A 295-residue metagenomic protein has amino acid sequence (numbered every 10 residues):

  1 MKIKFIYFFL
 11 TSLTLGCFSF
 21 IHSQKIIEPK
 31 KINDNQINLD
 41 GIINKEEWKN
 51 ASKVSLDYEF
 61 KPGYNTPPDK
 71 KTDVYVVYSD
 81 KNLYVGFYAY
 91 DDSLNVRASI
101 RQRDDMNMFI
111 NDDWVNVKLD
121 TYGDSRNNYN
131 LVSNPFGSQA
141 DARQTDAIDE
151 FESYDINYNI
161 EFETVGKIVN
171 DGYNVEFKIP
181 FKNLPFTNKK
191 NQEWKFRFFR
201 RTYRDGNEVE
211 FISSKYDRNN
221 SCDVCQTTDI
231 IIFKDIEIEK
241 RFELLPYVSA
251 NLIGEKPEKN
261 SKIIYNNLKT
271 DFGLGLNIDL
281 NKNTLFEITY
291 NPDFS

Functional and structural regions predicted by a protein language model:
M1-E28: Bacterial Sec-dependent N-terminal signal peptides
S23-S295: Structural preference for beta-rich elements and adjacent junctions enriched in aromatics
